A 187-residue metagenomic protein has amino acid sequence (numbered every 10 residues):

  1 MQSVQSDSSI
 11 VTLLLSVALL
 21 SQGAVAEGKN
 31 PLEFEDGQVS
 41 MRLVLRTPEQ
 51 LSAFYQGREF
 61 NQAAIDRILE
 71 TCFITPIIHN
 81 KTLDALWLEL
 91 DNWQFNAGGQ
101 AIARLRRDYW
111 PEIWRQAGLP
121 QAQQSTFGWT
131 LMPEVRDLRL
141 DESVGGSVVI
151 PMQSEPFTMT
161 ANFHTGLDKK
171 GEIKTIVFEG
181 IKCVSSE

Functional and structural regions predicted by a protein language model:
M1-V11: Bacterial N-terminal signal peptides that target proteins for export
V11-S21: Bacterial N-terminal signal peptides
S21-G28: Boundary at the C-terminal end of the N-terminal hydrophobic targeting segment
G28-I68: Low-complexity, acidic Ser/Thr/Pro/Gly-rich terminal tails and inter-domain linkers that flank the onset of structured
F54-F73, T82-L86, D137-R139: Short, solvent-exposed beta-strand/turn "edge" segments of beta-rich domains on protein surfaces
K81-L140, E179-E187: The feature marks short-to-medium sequence segments in extracytoplasmic or secretory-pathway proteins
V144-K170: Short, surface-exposed ligand- or partner-binding patches at beta-edge/loop junctions that are enriched in aromatics
T165-E187: Glycine-rich, aromatic-bearing surface loops/beta-hairpins
